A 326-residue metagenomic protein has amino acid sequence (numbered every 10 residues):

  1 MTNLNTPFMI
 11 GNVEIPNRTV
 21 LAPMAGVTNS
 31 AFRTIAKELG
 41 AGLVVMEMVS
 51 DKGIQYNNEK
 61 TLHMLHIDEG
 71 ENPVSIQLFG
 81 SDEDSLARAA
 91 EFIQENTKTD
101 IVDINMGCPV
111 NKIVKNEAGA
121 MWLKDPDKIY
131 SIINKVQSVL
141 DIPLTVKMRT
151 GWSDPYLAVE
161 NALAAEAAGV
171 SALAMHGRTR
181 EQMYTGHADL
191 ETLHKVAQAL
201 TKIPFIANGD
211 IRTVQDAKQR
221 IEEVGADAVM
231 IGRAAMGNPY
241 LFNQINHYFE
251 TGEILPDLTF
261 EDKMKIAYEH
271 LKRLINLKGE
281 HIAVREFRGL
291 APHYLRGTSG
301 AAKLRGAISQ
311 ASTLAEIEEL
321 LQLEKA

Functional and structural regions predicted by a protein language model:
M1-A326: Flavin-dependent oxidoreductase catalytic cores
